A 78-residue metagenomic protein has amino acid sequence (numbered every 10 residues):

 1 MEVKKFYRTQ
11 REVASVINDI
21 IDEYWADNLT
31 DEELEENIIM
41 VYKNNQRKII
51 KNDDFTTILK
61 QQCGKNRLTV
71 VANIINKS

Functional and structural regions predicted by a protein language model:
M1-S78: Acidic, Ser/Pro/Thr-rich low-complexity regulatory regions and the short amphipathic helical interaction modules they
